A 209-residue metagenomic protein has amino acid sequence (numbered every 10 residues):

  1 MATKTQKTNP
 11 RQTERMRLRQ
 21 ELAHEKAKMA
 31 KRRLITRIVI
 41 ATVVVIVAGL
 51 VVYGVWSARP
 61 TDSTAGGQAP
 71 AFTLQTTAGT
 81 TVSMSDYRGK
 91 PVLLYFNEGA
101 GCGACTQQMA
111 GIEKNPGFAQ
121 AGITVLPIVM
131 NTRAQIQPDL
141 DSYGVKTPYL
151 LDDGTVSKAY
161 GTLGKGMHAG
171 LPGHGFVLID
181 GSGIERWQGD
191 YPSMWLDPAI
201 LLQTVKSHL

Functional and structural regions predicted by a protein language model:
M1-R19: N-terminal intrinsically disordered, acidic low-complexity segments at the extreme N-terminus
L18-A30: Juxtamembrane low-complexity tails/linkers enriched in Ser/Thr-Pro and polybasic
R32, R37, Y53-M84: N-terminal "domain-start" segment that seeds a small globular fold
I38-Y53: Hydrophobic membrane-insertion alpha-helices, especially the h-region of bacterial N-terminal signal peptides
V82-T106, G111: Short active-site neighborhood of thiol/selenol oxidoreductases, capturing the structured segment around
T106-V145, G154-K158: Structural microenvironment flanking redox-active thiols in thiol-disulfide oxidoreductases
V145-T147, L163-V177: Structural micro-motif
L171-L209: Thiol-/selenol-based redox modules, centered on thioredoxin-like and closely related oxidoreductase domains
